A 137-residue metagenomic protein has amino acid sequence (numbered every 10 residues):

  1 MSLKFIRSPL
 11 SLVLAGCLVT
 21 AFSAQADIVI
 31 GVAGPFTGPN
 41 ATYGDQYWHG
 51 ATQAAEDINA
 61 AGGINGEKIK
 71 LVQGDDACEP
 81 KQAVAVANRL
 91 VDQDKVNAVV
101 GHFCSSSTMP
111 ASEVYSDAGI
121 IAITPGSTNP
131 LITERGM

Functional and structural regions predicted by a protein language model:
S2-L12: Bacterial N-terminal signal peptides that target proteins for export
V13-L14, A24: Cleavable N-terminal signal peptides
T20-A26: Sec/Tat signal peptide C-region and signal peptidase I cleavage site
D27-V29, K70: Residues that mark the start of a beta-strand
G31-G50, G74-K81, F103-S106: Extracytoplasmic "Venus flytrap"
H49-Q73: Signal peptide-proximal N-terminal region of secreted/periplasmic/extracellular or secretory-lumen proteins
V72, P80-N97: Short, well-structured alpha-helical segments in soluble
K81, K95-M137: Extracytoplasmic ligand/sensor domains, especially the bilobed periplasmic-binding protein
